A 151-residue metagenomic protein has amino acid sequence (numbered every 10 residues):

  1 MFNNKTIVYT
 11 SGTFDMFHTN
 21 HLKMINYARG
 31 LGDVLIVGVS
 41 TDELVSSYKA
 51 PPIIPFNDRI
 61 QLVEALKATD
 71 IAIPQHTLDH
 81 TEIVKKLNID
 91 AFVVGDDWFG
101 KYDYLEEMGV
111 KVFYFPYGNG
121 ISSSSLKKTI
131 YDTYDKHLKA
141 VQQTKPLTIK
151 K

Functional and structural regions predicted by a protein language model:
M1-K151: Nucleotidyltransferase catalytic core that binds NTPs
